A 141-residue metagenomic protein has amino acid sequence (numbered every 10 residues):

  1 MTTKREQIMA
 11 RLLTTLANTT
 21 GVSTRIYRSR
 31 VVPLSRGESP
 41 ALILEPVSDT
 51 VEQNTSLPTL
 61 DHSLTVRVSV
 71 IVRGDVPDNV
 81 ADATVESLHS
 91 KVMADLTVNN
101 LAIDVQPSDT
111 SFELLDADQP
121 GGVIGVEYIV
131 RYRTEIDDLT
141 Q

Functional and structural regions predicted by a protein language model:
M1-L34, P46-Q141: Charged, amphipathic alpha-helical segments and their flanking helix caps
S35-S39: Short beta-edge strand/loop motif at the mouth of beta-sheet-based domains
P40-A41, E45-P46: Membrane-embedded alpha-helical bundles of multi-pass transporters/translocases, especially carrier/permease families
